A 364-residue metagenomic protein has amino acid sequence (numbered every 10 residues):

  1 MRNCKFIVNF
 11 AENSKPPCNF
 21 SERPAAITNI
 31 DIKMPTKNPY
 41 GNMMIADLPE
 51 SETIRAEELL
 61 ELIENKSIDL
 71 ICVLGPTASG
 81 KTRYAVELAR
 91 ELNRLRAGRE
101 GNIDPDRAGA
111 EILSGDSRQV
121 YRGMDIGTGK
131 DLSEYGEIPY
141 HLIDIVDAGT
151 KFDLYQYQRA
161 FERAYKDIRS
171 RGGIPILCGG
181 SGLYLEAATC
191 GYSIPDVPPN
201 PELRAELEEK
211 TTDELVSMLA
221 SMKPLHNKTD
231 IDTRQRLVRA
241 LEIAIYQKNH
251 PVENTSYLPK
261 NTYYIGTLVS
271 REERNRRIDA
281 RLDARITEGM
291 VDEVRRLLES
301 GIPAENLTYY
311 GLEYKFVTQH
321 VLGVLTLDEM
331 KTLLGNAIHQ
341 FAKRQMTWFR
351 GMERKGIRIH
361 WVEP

Functional and structural regions predicted by a protein language model:
F10, S14, F20-S21: Short hydrophobic targeting helices and cationic amphipathic motifs that mediate membrane/organellar targeting
N13, I27-T28, R99: Short stretches within intrinsically disordered, low-complexity N-terminal or propeptide regions
S21, A25-P39: Ser/Thr-rich, low-complexity intrinsically disordered segments
M34-P364: Phosphate/pyrophosphate-binding catalytic cores of soluble transferases and nucleic-acid-acting enzymes
